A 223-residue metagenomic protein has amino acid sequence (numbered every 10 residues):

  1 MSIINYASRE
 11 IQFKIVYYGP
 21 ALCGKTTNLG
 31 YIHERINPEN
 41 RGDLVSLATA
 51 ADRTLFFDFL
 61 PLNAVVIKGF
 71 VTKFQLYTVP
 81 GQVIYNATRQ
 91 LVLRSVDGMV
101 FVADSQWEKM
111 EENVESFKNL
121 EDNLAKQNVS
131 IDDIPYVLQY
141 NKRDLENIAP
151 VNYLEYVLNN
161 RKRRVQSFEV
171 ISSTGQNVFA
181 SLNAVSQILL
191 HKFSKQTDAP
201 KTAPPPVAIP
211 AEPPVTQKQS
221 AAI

Functional and structural regions predicted by a protein language model:
S2-L47: Conserved G1/Walker A P-loop phosphate-binding module
L22-C23, Q82-V83, Q106-E108, K142-E146 (+1 more regions): Conserved nucleotide-binding/hydrolysis micro-motifs of P-loop NTPases
L44-I84: Switch I (G2) and immediately adjacent beta-strands of P-loop GTPase domains
L76-T78, V100-D104, V137-N141, E169-I171: Conserved beta-strand segments of the P-loop GTPase G domain that flank and frequently precede/overlap
Y85-E108, A125: Inter-motif core of Ras-like GTPase G domains
E108-S130: Amphipathic helical hotspot of TIR/SEFIR-family domains
V137, R143-D198: Canonical P-loop GTPase G-domain recognition
P200-I223: Low-complexity, Pro/Ser/Thr/Gly/Ala-rich intrinsically disordered linkers and tails that serve as
